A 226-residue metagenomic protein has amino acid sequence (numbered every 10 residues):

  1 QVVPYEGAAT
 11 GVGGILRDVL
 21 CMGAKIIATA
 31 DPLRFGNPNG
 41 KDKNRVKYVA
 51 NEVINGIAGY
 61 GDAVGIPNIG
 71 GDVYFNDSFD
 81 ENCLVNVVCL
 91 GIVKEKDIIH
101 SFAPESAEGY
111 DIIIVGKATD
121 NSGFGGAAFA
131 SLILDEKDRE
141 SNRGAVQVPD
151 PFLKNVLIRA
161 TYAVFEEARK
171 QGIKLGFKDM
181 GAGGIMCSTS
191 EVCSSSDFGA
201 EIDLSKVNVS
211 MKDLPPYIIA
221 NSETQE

Functional and structural regions predicted by a protein language model:
Q1-E226: Glycine/proline-enriched, intrinsically flexible loops and inter-domain linkers
